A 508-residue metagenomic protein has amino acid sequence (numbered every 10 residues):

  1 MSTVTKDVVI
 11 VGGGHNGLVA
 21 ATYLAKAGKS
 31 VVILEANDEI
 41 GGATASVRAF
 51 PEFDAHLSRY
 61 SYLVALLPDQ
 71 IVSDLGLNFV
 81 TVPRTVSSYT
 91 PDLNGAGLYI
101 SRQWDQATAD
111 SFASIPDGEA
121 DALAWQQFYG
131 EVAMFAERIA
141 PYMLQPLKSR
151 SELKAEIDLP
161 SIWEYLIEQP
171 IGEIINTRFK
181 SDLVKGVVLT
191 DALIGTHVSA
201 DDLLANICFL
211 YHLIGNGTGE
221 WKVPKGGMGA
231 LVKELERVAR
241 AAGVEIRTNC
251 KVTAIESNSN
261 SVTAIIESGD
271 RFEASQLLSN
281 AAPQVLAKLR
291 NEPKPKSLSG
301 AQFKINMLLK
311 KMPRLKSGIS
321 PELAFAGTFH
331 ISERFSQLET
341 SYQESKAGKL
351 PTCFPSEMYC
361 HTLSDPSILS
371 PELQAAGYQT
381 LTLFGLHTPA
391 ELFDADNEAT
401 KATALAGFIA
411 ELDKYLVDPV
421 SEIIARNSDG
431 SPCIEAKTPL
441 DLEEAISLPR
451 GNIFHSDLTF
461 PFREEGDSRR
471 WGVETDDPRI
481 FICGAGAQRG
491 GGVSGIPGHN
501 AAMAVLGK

Functional and structural regions predicted by a protein language model:
M1-V8, K26-A27, P461-R469: Extreme N-terminal leader/targeting segments of oxidoreductases
V4-R138: N-terminal glycine-rich phosphate/pyrophosphate-binding loop and immediately adjacent elements
N94-D202: Rossmann-like flavin
S181, K185-T196, C353-Y359, D418-Q488: A glycine-rich dinucleotide-binding beta-alpha-beta segment and adjacent secondary-structure elements that constitute
Y211-S261: Helical element adjacent to the flavin cofactor pocket in flavoenzyme catalytic cores
K251-Q374: Mid-domain catalytic core of redox enzymes that form a hydrophobic substrate pocket/lid adjacent to a catalytic redox
E357-L458: FAD-dependent oxidoreductase catalytic-site/capping-region signature
A485-L506: A conserved FAD-binding loop/helix module that cradles the flavin
